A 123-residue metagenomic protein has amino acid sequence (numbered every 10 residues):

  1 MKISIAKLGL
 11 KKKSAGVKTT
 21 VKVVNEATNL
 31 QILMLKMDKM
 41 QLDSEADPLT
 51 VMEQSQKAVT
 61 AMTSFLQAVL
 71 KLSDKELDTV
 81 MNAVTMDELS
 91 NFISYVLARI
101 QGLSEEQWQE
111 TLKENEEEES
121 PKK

Functional and structural regions predicted by a protein language model:
M1-Q56: Short N-terminal mixed-charge amphipathic segments
D74-K123: C-terminal charged interaction modules
